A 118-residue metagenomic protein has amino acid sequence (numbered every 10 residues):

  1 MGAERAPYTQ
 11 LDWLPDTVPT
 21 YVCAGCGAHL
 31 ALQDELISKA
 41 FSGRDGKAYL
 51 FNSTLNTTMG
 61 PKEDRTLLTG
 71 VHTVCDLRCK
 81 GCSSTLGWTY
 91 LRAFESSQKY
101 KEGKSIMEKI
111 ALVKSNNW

Functional and structural regions predicted by a protein language model:
M1-W118: N-terminal pre-domain and mature-chain start segments
